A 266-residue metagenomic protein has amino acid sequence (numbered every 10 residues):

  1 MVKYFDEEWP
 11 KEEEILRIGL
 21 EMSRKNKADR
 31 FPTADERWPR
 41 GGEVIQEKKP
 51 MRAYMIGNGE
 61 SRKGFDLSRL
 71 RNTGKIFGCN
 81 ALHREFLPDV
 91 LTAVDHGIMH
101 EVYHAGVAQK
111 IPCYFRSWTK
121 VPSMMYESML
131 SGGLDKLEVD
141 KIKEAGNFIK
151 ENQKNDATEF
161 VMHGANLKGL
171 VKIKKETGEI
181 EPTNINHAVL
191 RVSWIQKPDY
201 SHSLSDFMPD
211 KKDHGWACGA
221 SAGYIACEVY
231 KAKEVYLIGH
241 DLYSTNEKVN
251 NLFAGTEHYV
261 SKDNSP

Functional and structural regions predicted by a protein language model:
V2-P266: Metal-ion/cofactor- or nucleotide/acyl-coenzyme-handling active-site neighborhoods
